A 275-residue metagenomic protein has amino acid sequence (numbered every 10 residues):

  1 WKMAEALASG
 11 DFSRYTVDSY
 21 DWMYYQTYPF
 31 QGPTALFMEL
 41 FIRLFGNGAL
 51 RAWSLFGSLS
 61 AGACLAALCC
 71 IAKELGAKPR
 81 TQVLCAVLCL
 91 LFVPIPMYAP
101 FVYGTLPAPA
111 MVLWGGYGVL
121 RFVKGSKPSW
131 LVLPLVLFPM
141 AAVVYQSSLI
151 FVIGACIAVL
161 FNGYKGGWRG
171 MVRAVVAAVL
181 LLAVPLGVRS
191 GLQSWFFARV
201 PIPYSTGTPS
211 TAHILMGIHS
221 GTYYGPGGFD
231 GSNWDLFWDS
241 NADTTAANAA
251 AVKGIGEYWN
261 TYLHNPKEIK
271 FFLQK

Functional and structural regions predicted by a protein language model:
D11-A35: Membrane-proximal lumenal/periplasmic loop motifs of glycosylation machinery
Y28, G32-E39, L44-A63: Loop-to-helix entry region of an early transmembrane alpha helix in multi-pass inner-membrane enzymes
W53-S60, L84-W114, V119, V144-F151: Multi-pass, polyprenyl lipid-linked donor-dependent membrane glycosyltransferases
L55-G76, W114: Transmembrane-helix motifs of polytopic, lipid-linked glycan transferases
A67-C70, P107-K124, P134-F138, A155: Specific aromatic-rich, kink-prone transmembrane helix
L75-G76, V112-L131, L160-K165: Membrane-interface transmembrane helices that cradle and orient dolichyl/undecaprenyl
W130-Y145, A177-P185: Membrane-interface alpha helices of multi-pass inner-membrane proteins
S194-K275: Membrane-proximal stem/loop segments at transmembrane-domain junctions that anchor or position
